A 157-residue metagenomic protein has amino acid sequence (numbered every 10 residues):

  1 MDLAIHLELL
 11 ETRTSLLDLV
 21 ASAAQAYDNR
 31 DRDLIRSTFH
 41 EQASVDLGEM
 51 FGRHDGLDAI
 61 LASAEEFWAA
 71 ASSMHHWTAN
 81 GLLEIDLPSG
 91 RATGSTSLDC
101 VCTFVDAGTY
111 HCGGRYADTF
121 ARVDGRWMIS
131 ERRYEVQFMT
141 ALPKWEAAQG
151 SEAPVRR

Functional and structural regions predicted by a protein language model:
M1-N29, D33, S37, E41: Short, low-complexity N-terminal intrinsically disordered segments enriched in polar/charged residues
S15, D106-G108: Intrinsically disordered, low-complexity acidic regions enriched in Pro/Ser/Thr
R32-V105: A solvent-exposed, acidic/Ser-Thr-rich amphipathic alpha-helical stretch
H76-T78, H111-Y116: Short, surface-exposed coil-to-beta transition loops
R91-T93, G113-A147: Short beta-strand edge/turn micro-motifs at domain boundaries
K144-R157: Extended, polar beta-sheet/loop recognition surfaces of beta-rich domains that mediate binding to diverse ligands
